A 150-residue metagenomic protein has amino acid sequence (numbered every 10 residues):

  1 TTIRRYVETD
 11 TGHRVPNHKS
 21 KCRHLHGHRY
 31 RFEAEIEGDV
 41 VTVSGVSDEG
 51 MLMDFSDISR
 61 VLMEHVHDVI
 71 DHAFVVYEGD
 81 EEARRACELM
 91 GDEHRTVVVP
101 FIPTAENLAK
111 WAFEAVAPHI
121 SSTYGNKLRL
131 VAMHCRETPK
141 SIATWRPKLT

Functional and structural regions predicted by a protein language model:
T1-T150: Charge-rich, low-complexity N-terminal segments
